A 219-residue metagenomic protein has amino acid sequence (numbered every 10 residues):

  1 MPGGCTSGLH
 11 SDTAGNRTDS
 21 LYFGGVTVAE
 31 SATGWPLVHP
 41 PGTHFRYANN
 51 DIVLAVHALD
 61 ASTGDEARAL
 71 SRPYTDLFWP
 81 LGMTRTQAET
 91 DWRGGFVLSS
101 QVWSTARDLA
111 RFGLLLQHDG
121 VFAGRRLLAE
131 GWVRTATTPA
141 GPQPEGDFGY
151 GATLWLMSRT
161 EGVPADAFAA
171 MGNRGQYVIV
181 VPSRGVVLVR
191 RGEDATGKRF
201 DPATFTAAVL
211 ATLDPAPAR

Functional and structural regions predicted by a protein language model:
M1-G4, R46, R85-E89, Q101-S104 (+5 more regions): Structural recognition of the beta-strand scaffold that forms the well-ordered cores of secreted hydrolase catalytic
M1-M83, A106-A110, L114-L115: Active-site-adjacent helix/loop patches that line small-molecule binding or acyl-intermediate pockets
C5, L9, D119, P139 (+1 more regions): Phosphate/oxyanion-binding loops and surfaces in catalytic or ligand/nucleic-acid-binding neighborhoods
L9-H10, I52-V53, R93-F96, L116 (+3 more regions): Solvent-exposed loop/turn segments at secondary-structure junctions within structured extracellular/periplasmic domains
V38-Y47, V97-W103, A170-R174, A195: Solvent-exposed loop and edge beta-strand segments that line ligand/cofactor-binding and catalytic clefts
A69-T138: Active-site-proximal binding-pocket segments
M83-T90, R134-V187: Active-site Gly/Thr loop motif
A167-R219: Structured C-terminal helix/loop/strand segments within mature extracytoplasmic catalytic/sensor domains
